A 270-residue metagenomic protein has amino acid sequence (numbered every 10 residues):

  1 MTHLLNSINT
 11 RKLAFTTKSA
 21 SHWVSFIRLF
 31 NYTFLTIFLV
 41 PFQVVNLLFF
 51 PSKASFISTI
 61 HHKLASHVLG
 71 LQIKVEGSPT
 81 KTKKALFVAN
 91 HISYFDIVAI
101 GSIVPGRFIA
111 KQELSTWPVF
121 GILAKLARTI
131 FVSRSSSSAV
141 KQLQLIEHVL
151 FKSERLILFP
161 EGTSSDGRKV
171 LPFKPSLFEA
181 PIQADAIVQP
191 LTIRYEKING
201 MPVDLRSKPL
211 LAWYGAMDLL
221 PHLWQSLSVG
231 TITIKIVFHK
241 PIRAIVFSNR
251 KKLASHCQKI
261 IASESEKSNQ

Functional and structural regions predicted by a protein language model:
M1-F15, S66, Q72-G77, F95-I97 (+6 more regions): Soluble, non-transmembrane catalytic domains of enzymes that act on hydrophobic metabolites at membranes
T10-K74, I122-A127, G230-T231: A transmembrane-helix-recognition feature enriched in membrane-embedded lipid enzymes and envelope glyco-/phospholipid
F26-R28, S58-Q112, L123-L126, D166: Conserved H-X4-D acyltransferase segment
P41-V45, I157-G162, F238: Short beta-strands and strand-loop turn motifs
K84-L86, S153-F159, I187, K235: Residue-level preference for the first positions of well-ordered beta-strands
Y94-E154, R168: Membrane-embedded segments
F120-G121, R168-S248, K252-H256: A cross-family acyltransferase "interaction/gating" segment
I146-E147, E154-F178: Soluble extracytoplasmic domains of inner/organellar membrane proteins
